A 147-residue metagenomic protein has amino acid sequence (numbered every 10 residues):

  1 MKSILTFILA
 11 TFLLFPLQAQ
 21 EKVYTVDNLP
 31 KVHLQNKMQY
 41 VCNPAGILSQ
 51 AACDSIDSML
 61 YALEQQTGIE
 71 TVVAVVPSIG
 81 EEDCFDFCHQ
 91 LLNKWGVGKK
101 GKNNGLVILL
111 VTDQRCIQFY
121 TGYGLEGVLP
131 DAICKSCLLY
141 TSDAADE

Functional and structural regions predicted by a protein language model:
M1-Y24: Bacterial Sec-dependent N-terminal signal peptides
Q20-S142: Folded, non-transmembrane soluble domains that reside on the lumenal/extracytoplasmic side of membranes
D143-E147: A short, hydrophobic C-terminal helix/tail in secreted or cell-surface proteins
